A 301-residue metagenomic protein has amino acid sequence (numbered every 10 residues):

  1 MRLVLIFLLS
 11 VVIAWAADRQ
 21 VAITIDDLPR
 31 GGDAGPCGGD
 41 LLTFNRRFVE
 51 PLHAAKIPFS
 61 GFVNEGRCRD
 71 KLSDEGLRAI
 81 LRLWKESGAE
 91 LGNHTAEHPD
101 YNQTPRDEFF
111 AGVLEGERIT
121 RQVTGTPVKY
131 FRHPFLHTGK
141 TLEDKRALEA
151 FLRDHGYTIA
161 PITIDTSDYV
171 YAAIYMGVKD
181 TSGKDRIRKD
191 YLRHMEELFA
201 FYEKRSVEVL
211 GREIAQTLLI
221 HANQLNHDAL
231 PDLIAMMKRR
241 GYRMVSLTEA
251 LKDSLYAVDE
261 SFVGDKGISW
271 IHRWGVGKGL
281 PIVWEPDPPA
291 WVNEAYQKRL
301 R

Functional and structural regions predicted by a protein language model:
M1-V4: Positively charged n-region of N-terminal signal peptides that target proteins for export
F7-A16: Hydrophobic h-region of N-terminal signal peptides that target proteins for export in Gram-negative bacteria
A17-L136, L218, M236: Active-site beta->alpha N-cap acidic-glycine motif
H53-F59, P161, R212, A222-R301: C-terminal domain-boundary segment and adjacent tail
S73-G76, P99-Q122, T141-H155, T163-R212 (+1 more regions): Alpha-helical scaffold elements lining the catalytic groove of polysaccharide deacetylases
K85-N93, I119-T126, G183-A200, I268-P288 (+1 more regions): Short, basic, helix/turn surface patches
S87-L91, R153-T158: Glycine-enriched alpha-helix->loop->beta-strand junction motifs that scaffold or abut catalytic
T95, P134, T163-D165, T248-L251: Residues at the C-termini of beta-strands that transition into short coil/loop
